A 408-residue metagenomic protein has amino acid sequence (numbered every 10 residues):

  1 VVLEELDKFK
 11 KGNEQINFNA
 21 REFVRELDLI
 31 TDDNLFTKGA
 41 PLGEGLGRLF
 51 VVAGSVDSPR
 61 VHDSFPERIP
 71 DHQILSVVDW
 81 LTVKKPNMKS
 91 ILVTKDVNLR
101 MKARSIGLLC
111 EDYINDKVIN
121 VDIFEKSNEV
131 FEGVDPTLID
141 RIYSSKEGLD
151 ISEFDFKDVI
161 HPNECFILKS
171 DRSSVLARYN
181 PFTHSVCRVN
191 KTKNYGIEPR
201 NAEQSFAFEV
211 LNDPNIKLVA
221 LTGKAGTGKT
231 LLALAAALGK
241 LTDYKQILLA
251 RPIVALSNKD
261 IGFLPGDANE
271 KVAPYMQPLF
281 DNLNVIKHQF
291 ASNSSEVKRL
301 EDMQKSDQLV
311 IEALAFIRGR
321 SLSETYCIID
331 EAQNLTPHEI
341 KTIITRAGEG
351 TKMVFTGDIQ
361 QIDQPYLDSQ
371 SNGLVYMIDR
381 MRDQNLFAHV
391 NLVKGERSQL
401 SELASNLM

Functional and structural regions predicted by a protein language model:
V1-I91, V97-N194: Active-site-proximal, substrate-binding regions of enzyme catalytic domains and RNA-binding/basic surfaces
E5-L42, Q277-L279, V375-M408: Conserved coupling/interface region of RecA-like P-loop/ASCE motor cores
G196-N215: N-terminal pre-P-loop "Q-motif" helix
P214-A220, E324: Pre-Walker A (Motif I) flank of P-loop NTPase domains
L221-G223, A233: Hydrophobic anchor at the beta1->P-loop junction of P-loop NTPases
G226-G228: Conserved glycine(s) of the Walker
L231-R299, Q364-N385: Conserved P-loop
K305-I328, A332-T342: Conserved RecA-like ASCE ATPase "motif II neighborhood" in helicase/translocase motors
